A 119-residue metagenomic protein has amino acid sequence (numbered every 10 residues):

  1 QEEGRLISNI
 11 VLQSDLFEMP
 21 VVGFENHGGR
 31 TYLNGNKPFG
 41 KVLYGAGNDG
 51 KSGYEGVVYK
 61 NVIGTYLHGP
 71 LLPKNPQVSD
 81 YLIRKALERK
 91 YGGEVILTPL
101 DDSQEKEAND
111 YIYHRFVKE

Functional and structural regions predicted by a protein language model:
Q1-E55: Pocket-forming structural segment of enzyme catalytic cores
G56-K60: Short, flexible turn/loop "capping" segments at secondary-structure junctions
N61-E119: Acyltransferase
